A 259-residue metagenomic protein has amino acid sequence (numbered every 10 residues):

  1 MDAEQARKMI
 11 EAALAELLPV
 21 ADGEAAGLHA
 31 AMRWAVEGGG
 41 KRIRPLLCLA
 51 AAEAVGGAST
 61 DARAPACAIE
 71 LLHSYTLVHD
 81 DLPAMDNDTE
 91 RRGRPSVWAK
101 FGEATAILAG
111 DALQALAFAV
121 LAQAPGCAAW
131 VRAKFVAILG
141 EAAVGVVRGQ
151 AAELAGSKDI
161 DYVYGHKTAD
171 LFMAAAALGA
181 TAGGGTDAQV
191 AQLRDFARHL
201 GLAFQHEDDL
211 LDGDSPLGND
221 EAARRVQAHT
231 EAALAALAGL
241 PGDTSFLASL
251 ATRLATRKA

Functional and structural regions predicted by a protein language model:
M1-A259: All-alpha prenyltransferase/terpene-synthase fold signal
